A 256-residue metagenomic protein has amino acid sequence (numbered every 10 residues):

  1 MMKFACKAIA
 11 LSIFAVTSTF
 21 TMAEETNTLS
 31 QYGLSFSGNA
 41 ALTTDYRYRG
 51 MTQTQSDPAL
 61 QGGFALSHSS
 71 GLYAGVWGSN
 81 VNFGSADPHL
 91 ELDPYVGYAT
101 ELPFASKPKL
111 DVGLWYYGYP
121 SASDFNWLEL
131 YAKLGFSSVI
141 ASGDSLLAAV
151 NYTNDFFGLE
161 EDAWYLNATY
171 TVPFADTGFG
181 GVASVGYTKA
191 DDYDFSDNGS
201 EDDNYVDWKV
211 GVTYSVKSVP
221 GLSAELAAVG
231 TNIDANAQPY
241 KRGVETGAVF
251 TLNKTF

Functional and structural regions predicted by a protein language model:
M1-S35: Cleavable N-terminal export/targeting peptides
A23-S35, G71, A86, E101-K109 (+5 more regions): Short loop/turn motifs that connect adjacent beta-strands in outer-membrane beta-barrel proteins
E24-N82: Short glycine/proline- and aromatic-enriched beta-strand/turn motifs that initiate or cap beta-hairpins
Y32-L34, S56-L60, P88-L92, P108 (+4 more regions): Residues that define the transmembrane beta-barrel architecture of outer-membrane proteins
F36-A40, G62, L72-V76, P94 (+8 more regions): Transmembrane beta-strands of outer-membrane beta-barrel proteins
L42-Y48, G78-N82, T100, Y116-P120 (+7 more regions): Transmembrane beta-strands of outer-membrane beta-barrel pores
W127-D203: Detector for outer-membrane/organellar transmembrane beta-barrel domains, recognizing the amphipathic beta-strand
V210, Y214-V216, R242-F256: Outer-membrane beta-barrel "beta-signal"
